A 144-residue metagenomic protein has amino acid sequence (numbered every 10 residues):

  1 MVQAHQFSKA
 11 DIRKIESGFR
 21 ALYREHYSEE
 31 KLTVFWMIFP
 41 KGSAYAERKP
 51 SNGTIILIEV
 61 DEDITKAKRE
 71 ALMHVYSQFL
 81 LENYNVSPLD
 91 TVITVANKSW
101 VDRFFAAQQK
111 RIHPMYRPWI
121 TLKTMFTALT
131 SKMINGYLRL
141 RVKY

Functional and structural regions predicted by a protein language model:
M1-Y144: A domain-level signal for the structural core that forms small-molecule/cofactor-binding pockets and catalytic centers
